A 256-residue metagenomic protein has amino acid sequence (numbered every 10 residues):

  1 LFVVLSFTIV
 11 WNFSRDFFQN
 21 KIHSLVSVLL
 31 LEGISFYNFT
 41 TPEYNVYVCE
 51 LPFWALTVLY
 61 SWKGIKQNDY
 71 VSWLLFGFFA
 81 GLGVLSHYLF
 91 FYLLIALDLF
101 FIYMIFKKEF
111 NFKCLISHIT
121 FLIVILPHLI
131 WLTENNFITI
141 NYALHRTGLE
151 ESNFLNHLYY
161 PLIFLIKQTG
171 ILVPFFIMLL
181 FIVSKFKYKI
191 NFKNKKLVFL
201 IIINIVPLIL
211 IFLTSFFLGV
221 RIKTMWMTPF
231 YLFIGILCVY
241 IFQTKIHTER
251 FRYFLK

Functional and structural regions predicted by a protein language model:
F2-F18, A55-L56, Y60: Transmembrane-helix motifs of polytopic, lipid-linked glycan transferases
V10-G33, P52: Transmembrane-helix signature of polytopic, membrane-embedded enzymes that assemble or transfer cell-envelope glycans
F18-K21, T57-L75: Membrane-interface transmembrane helices that cradle and orient dolichyl/undecaprenyl
H23, S72, K113-C114, N191-N204 (+1 more regions): Membrane-interfacial loop-to-transmembrane alpha-helix junctions, especially the N-terminal start
S27-S35, A80, V84, D98: Short helix- or helix-capping micro-motifs that position conserved polar/aromatic residues at function-defining sites
F39-C49: Short acidic/glycine- and proline-prone juxtamembrane loop motifs at membrane-interface regions of multi-pass membrane
L82, L94-L197, P207-F217: Transmembrane-lumen/periplasm boundary regions of multi-pass, lipid-linked membrane glycan transferases
V198, F216-F254: Hydrophobic/aromatic-rich transmembrane helices and adjacent perimembrane loops
